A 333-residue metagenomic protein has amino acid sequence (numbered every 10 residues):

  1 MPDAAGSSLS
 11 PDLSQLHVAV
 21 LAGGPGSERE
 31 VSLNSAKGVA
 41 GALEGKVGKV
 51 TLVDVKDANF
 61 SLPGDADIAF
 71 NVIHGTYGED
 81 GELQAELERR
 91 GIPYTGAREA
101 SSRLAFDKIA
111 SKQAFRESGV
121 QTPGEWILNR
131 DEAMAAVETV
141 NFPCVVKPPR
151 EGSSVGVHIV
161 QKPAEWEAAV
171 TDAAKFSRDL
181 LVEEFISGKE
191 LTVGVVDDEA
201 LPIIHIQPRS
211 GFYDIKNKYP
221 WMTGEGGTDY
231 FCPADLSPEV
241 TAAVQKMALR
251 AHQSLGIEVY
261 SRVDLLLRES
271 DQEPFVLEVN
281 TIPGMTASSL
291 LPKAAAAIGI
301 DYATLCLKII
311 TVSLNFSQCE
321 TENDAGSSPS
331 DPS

Functional and structural regions predicted by a protein language model:
M1-Q113, E117, N129-A135, K308-D324 (+1 more regions): ATP-binding N-terminal substructure of ATP-dependent carboxylate-amine bond-forming enzymes
P2, H205-S261, K293-S333: Active-site "cap" helix and flanking loop/linker of ATP-utilizing ligase/carboxylase catalytic domains
S32, G124, C144-T171, E190: Glycine-rich phosphate-binding loop of ATP-grasp-fold ATP-dependent ligases
G75, S154, R209-F212, N280-A294: Glycine-rich phosphate/pyrophosphate-binding beta-alpha loops
F115-R116, T139-V155, S177-L191: ATP-grasp fold ATP-binding core
L128, V157-K162, V195-D197, R268 (+2 more regions): Short beta-strand-to-turn element immediately C-terminal to the catalytic PLP-Schiff-base lysine in fold type I
Q161-K246, P274-F275: Phosphate-binding site of ATP-dependent enzymes
E184, V195, H252-M285, A295 (+1 more regions): Conserved metal-phosphate-binding beta-hairpin within the catalytic cores of diverse ATP-dependent phosphoryl-transfer
